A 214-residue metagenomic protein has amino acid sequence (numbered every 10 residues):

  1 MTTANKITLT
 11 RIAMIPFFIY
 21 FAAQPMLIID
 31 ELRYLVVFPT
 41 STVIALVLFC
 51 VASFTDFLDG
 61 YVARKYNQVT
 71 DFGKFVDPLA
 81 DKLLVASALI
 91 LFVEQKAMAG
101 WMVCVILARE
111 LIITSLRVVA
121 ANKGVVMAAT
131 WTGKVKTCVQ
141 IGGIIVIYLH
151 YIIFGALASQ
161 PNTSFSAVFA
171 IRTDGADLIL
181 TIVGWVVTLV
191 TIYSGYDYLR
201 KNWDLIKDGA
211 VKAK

Functional and structural regions predicted by a protein language model:
M1-K214: Alpha-helical transmembrane bundles and membrane-interface segments of multipass inner-membrane proteins
